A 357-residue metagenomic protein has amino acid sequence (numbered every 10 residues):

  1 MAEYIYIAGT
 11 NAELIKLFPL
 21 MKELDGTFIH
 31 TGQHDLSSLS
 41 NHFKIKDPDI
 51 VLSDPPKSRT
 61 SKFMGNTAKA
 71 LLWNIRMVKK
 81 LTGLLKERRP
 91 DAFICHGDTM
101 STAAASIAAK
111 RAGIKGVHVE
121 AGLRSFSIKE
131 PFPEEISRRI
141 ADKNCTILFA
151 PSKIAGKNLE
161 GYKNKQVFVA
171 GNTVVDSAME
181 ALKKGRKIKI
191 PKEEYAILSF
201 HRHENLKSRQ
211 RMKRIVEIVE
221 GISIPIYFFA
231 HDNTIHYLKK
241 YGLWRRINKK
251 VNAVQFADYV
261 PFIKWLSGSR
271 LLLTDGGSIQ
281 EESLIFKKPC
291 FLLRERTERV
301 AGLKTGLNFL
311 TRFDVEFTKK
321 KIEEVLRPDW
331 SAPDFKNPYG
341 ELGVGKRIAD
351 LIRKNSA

Functional and structural regions predicted by a protein language model:
M1-I224, N233-A357: Nucleotide-activated sugar donor-binding and catalytic core shared by glycosyltransferases and related lipid-linked
